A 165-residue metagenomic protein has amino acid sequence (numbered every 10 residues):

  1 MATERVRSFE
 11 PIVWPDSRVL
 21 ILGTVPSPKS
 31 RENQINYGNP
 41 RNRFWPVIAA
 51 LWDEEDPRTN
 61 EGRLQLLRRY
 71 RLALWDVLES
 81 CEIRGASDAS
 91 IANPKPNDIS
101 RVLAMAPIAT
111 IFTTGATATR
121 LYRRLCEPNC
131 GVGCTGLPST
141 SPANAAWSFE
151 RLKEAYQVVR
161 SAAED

Functional and structural regions predicted by a protein language model:
M1-R18, P40, G85-S100, R123-D165: C-terminal capping/extension of enzyme domains
R18-T24: Short, hydrophobic/glycine-enriched beta-strand segments
T24, V77-E79, S139: Short loop/turn segments at strand-loop or loop-helix junctions that form parts of catalytic or ligand-binding pockets
V25-P26, T117, S141: Catalytic metal-binding/acid-base residues of hydrolase active sites
K29-S90: Short, surface-exposed acidic-centric catalytic microdomains
I48, L121-Y122: Hydrophobic packing residues within well-ordered alpha-helices of enzyme cores
R69-A118: Internal catalytic-core helix/loop-beta-alpha segment that presents or stabilizes conserved functional determinants
